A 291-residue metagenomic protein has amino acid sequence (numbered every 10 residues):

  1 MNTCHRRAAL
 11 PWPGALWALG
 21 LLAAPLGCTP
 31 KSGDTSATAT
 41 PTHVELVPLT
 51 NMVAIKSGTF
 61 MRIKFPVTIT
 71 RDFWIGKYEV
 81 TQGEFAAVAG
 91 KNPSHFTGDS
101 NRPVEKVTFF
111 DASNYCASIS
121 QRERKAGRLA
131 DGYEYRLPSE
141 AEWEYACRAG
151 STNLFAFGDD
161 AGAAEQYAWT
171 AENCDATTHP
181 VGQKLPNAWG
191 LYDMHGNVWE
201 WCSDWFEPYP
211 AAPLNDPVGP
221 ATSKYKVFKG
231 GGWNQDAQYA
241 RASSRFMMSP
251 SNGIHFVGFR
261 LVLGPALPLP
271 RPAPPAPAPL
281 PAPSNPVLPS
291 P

Functional and structural regions predicted by a protein language model:
M1-L10: N-terminal secretory signal peptides that target proteins for export/translocation
P25-G27: C-terminal motif of bacterial Sec signal peptides marking the signal peptidase cleavage site
T29-K31: Bacterial signal peptide processing site
V44-S94, N101, E105-F110, H195-G196 (+1 more regions): A short glycine-rich, aromatic-capped structural motif
F60, D99-E165, W201, E207: Short, well-ordered surface patches within globular domains
S151-T152, C174-T177, M194-P291: Surface-exposed recognition segments
A164-L191: A short, contiguous structural element within a folded domain that forms the immediate neighborhood of a functional site
